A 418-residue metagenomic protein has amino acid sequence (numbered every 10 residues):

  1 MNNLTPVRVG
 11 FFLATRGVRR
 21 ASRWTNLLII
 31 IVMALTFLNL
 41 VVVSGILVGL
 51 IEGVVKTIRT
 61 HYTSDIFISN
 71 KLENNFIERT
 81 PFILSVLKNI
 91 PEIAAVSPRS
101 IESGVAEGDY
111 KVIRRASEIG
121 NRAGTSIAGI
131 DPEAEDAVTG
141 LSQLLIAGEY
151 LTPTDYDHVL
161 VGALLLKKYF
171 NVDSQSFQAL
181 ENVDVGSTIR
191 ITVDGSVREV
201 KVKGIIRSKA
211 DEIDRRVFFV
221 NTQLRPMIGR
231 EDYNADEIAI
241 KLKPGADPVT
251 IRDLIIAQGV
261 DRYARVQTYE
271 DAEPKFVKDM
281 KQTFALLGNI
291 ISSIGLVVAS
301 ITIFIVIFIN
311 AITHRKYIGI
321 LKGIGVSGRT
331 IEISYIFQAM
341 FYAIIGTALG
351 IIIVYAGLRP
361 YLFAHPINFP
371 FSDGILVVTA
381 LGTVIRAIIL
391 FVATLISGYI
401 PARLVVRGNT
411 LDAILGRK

Functional and structural regions predicted by a protein language model:
M1-V41, K418: N-terminal Sec/SRP start-transfer signal
R20-L27, P248-I301, N310-H314, L321 (+2 more regions): Peri-transmembrane interface segments
I29-N39, A285-I305, A339-G350, I385-R386 (+2 more regions): Alpha-helical transmembrane segments of integral membrane proteins
L38-S126, E133-D136, A147-Y150, A257: Hydrophobic, regular-secondary-structure patches
E118-S176: Short beta-strand boundary microenvironments
E149, L160-Q267: Basic-flanked hydrophobic alpha-helices used for secretion and membrane insertion
G295, F308, Y317-L362, A393 (+1 more regions): Transmembrane alpha-helical interface segments in multi-pass membrane proteins
I333, T347-V392, Y399-D412: Short helix-loop junctions at transmembrane helix boundaries
